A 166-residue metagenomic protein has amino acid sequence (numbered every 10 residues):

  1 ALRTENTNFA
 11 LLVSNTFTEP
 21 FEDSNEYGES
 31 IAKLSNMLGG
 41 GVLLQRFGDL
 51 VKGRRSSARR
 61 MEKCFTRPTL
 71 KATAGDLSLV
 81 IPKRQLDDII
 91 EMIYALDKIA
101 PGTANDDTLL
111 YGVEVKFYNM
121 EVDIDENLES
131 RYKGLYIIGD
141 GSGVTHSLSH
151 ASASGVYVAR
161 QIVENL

Functional and structural regions predicted by a protein language model:
A1-D76: An anion/pyrophosphate-binding glycine-rich loop and adjacent beta-alpha core in soluble alpha-beta enzymes
E22-Y27, I137, H150-A153: Surface-exposed beta-strand edges and their flanking turn/coil or helix-capping segments
I31, R67, L109, V113-K116 (+1 more regions): Solvent-exposed, non-transmembrane amphipathic alpha-helical segments
V51, R55, I93-A100, A159-L166: Structural signal for hydrophobic packing residues in well-ordered secondary-structure cores of soluble enzyme domains
A72-T145, S152: A glycine-rich dinucleotide-binding beta-alpha-beta segment and adjacent secondary-structure elements that constitute
G141-L166: A conserved FAD-binding loop/helix module that cradles the flavin
